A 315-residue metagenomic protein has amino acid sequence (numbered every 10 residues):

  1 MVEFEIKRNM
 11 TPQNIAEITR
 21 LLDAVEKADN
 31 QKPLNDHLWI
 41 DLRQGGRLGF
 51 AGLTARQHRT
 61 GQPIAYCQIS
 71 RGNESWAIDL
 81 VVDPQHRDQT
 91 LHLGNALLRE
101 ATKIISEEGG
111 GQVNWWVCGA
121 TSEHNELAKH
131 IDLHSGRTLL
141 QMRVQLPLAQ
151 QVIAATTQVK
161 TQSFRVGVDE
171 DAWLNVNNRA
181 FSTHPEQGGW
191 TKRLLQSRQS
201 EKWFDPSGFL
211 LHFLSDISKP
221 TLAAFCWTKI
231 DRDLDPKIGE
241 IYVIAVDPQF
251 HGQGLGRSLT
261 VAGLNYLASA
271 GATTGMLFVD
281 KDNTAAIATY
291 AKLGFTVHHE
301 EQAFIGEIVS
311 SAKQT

Functional and structural regions predicted by a protein language model:
M1-L38, A154-G188: Short amphipathic alpha-helix that is part of the acyltransferase structural core
R8-M10, D23-E107, A223-I238: Conserved donor-binding loop and adjoining core beta-sheet/short helix segment in diverse acyl/aminoacyl transferases
R71-S75, P84-V159, F304-G306: Acyl-donor-binding surface of acyltransferase catalytic domains
D83-H86, D247-Q249, Q253, K281-D282: Active-site acidic-Proline motif in GNAT/NAT acetyltransferases
Q89-K103, V243-V246, G252-S269, I287-K292: Conserved acetyl-CoA-binding loop-helix of GNAT-fold acetyltransferases
N114-H124, P248, L277-I287, F304-V309: Conserved beta-strand-loop-alpha-helix junction that forms the acyl-donor binding cleft
L140-K160, T273-T284, G294, H299-T315: C-terminal "cap" of GNAT-fold acetyltransferases
F181-T228: Phosphate-binding active sites in nucleotide-utilizing proteins
